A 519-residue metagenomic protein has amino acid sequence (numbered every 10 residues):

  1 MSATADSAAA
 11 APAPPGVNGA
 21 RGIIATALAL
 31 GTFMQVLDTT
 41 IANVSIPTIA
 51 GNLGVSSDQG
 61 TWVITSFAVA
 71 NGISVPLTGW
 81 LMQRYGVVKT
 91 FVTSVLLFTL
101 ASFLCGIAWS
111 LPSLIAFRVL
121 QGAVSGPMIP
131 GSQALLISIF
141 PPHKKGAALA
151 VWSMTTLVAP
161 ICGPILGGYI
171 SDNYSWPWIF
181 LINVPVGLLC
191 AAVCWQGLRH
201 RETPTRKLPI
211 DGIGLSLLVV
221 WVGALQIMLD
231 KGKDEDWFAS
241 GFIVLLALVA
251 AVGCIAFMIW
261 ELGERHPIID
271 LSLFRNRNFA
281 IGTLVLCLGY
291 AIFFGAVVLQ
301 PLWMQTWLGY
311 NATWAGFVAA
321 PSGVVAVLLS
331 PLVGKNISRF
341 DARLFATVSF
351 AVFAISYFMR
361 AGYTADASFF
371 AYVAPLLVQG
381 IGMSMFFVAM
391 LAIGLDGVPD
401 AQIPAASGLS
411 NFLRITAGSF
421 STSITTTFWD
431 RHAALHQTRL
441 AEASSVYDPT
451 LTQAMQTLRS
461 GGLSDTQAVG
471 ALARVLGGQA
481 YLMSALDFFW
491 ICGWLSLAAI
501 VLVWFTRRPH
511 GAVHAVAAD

Functional and structural regions predicted by a protein language model:
A3, S7-P14, G19, Q59 (+4 more regions): Hydrophobic transmembrane architecture of multi-pass small-molecule transporters
G19-Q83, V88-L96, S102, G106 (+10 more regions): Transmembrane core module of solute transporters
Q59, K144-V151, Q402-L409: Cytoplasmic loop-to-transmembrane helix junctions
Q121, S125-M154: Cytoplasmic helix-loop-helix junction between adjacent transmembrane helices in 12-TM secondary transporters
P130, V151, T156, P160-G168 (+3 more regions): Glycine/proline-centered helix-kink
A159, G163, I292-V297, V352-F353 (+1 more regions): Hydrophobic alpha-helical transmembrane segments that constitute the membrane-spanning cores of multi-pass membrane
A192-G212, I259-I268, A365, L435 (+1 more regions): Helix-loop junctions on the cytosolic side of multi-pass membrane transporters, especially the intracellular loop
